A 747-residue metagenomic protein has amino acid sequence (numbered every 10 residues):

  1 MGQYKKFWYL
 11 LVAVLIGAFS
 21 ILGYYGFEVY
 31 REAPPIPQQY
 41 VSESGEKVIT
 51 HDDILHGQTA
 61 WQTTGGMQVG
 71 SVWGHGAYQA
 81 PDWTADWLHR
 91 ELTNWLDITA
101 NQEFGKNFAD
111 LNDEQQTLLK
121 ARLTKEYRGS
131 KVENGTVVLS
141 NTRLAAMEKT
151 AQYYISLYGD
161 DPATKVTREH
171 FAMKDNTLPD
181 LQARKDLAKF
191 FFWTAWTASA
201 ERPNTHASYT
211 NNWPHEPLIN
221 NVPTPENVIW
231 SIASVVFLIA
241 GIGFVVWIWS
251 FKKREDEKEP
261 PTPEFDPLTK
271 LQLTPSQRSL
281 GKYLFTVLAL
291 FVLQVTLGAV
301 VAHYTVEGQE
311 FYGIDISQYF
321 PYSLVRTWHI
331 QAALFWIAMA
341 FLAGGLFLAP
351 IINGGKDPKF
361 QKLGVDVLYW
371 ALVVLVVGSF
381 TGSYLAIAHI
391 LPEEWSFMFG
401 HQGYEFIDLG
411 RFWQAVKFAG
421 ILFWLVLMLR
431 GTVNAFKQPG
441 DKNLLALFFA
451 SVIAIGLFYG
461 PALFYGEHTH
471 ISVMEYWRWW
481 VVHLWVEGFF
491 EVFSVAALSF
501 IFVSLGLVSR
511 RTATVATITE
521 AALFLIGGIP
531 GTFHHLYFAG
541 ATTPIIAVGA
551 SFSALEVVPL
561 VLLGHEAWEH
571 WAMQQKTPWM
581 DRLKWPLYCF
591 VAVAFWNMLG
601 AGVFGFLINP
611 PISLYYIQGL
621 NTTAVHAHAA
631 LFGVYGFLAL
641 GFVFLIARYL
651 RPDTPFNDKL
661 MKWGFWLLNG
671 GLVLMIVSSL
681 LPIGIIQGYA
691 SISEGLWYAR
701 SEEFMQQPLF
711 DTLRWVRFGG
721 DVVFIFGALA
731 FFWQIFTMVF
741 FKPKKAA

Functional and structural regions predicted by a protein language model:
M1-T50: Post-cleavage N-terminal segment of exported redox proteins
W8-F27, W61, T210, E226-K252 (+12 more regions): Hydrophobic cores of alpha-helical transmembrane segments in multi-pass integral membrane proteins
R31-V228: Soluble extramembrane regions of membrane proteins in the secretory/endomembrane system
V41-G45, E310-L324, Y616-G619: Perimembrane loop-to-helix junctions flanking transmembrane segments
Q68-V72, A77-L111, Q116, K356-M428: Hydrophobic or amphipathic alpha-helical targeting/insertion segments
L92, D256-T269, N443-A446, L696-W697: Juxtamembrane inter-helical linkers in multi-pass membrane proteins
R254-L280, K356-Q361, M573-L583: Membrane-interfacial, low-structure loops and terminal tails that flank and connect transmembrane helices in multi-pass
G403-R411, G440, V473-H483, G540-F552 (+1 more regions): Non-cytosolic membrane-interface motifs at loop->transmembrane helix junctions
